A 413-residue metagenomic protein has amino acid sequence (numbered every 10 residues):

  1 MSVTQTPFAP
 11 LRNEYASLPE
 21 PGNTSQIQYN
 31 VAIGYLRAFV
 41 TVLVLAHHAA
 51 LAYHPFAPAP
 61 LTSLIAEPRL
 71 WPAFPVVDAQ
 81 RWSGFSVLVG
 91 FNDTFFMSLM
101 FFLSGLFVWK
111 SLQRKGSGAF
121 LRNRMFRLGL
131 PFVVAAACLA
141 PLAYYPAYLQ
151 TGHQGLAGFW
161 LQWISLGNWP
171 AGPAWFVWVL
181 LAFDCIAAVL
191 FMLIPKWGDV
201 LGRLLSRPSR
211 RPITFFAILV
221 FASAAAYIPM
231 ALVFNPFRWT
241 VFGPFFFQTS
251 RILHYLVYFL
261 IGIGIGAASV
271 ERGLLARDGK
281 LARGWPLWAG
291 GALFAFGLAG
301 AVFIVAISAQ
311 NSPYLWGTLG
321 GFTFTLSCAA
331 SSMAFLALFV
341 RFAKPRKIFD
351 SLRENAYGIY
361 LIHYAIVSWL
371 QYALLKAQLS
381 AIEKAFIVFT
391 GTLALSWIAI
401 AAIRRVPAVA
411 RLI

Functional and structural regions predicted by a protein language model:
S2-I413: Alpha-helical transmembrane segments and their immediate juxtamembrane cytosolic regions
